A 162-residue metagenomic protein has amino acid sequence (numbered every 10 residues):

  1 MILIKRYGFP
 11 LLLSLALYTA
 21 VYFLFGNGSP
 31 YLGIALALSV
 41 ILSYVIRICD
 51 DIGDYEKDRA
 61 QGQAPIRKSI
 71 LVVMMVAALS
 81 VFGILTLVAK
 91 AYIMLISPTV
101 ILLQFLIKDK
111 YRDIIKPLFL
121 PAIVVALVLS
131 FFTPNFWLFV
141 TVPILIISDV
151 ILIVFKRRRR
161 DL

Functional and structural regions predicted by a protein language model:
M1, I52-I66, L79-T86, I101-K110: Short juxtamembrane and helix-loop transition motifs at transmembrane-helix boundaries in membrane proteins
M1-I46, I93-P98, L103-L138, V150-L162: Topogenic membrane-insertion module of multi-pass membrane proteins
V40-A78, V150-L162: Solvent-exposed interhelical
V73-I93: C-terminal halves and exits of single transmembrane alpha-helices
